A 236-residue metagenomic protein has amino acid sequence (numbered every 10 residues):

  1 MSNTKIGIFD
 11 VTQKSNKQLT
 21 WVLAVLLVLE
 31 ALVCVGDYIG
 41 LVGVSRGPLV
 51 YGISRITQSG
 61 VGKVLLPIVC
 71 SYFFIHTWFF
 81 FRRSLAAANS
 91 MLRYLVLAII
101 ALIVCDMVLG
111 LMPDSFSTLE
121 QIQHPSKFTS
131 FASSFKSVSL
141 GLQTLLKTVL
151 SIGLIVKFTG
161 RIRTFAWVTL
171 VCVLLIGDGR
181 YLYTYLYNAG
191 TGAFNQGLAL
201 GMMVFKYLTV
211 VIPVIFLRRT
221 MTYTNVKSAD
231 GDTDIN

Functional and structural regions predicted by a protein language model:
M1-V22, R83, N225-N236: N-terminal juxtamembrane cytosolic/stromal segments of multi-pass membrane proteins
S15, S151-I176: Membrane-helix boundary/juxtamembrane motif in polytopic membrane proteins
A24-L27, N89-D106, A166-D178: Transmembrane alpha-helical segments of multi-pass membrane proteins
L26-V44: Alpha-helical transmembrane segments of multi-pass membrane proteins
A31-L32, F165-V168, V173-N236: C-terminal transmembrane-bundle signature of multipass membrane proteins, characterized by strong activation on
G43-Q58, D114-S137, L182-F205: Interfacial non-cytosolic loop connecting adjacent transmembrane helices
L65-A101, L145-F158, L217-M221: Internal transmembrane alpha-helix with an interfacial aromatic "cap," most often the third helix
V104-I162: Membrane-proximal helix-loop-helix units in multi-pass membrane proteins
